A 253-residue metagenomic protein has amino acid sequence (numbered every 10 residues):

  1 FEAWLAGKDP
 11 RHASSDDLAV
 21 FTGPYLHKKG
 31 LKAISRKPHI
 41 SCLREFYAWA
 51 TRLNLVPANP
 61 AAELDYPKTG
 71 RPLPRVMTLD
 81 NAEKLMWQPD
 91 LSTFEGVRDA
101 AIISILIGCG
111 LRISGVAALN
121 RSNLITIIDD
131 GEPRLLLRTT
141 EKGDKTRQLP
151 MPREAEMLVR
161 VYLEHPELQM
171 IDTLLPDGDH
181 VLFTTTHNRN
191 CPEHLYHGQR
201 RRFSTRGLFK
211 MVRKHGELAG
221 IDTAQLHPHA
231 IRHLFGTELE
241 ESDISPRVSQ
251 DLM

Functional and structural regions predicted by a protein language model:
F1-M253: Conserved catalytic core of the tyrosine transesterase superfamily
